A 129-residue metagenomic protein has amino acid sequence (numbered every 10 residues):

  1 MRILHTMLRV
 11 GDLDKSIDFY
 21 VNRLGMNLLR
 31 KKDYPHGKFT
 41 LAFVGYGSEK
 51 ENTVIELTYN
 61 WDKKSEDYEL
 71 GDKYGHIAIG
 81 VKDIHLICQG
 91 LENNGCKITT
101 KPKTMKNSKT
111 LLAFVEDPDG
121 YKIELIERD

Functional and structural regions predicted by a protein language model:
M1-I17, Y74-I79, I126-D129: N-terminal beta-strand motif that seeds the catalytic metal site of vicinal oxygen chelate
R2, L29-K32, A42-F43, I79-D129: Vicinal oxygen chelate
M7-N52: Core segments of cupin and vicinal oxygen chelate
K32, D67-L70: Short histidine-centered beta-strand/loop micro-motifs that create catalytic or ligand/metal-coordination sites
K38-T40, K73, K109: Exposed loop/turn and edge beta-strand positions of beta-sandwich/beta-sheet ligand-binding modules
E49-T53, S65, D119-I123: Short, charged/polar, Gly/Pro-enriched secondary-structure boundary elements
W61: N-terminal glycine-rich cofactor-binding segment
